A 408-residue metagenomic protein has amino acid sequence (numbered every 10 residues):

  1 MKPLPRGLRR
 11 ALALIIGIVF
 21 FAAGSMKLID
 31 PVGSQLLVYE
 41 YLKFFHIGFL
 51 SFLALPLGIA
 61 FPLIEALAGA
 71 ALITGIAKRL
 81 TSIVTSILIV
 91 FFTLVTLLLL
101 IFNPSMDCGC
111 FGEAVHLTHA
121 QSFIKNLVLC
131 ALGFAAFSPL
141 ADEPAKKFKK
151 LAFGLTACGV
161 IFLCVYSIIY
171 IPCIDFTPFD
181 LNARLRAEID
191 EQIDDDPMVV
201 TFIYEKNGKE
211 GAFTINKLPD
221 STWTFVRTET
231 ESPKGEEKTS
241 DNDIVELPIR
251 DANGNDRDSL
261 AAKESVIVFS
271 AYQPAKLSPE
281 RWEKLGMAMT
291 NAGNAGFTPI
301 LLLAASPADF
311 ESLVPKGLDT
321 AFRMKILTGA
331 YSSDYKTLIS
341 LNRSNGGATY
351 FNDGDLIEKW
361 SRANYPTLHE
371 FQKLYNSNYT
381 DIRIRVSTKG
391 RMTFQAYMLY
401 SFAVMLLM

Functional and structural regions predicted by a protein language model:
M1-I15, V19, P31-P139: Hydrophobic alpha-helical segments
L127-A157: Cytosolic-side transmembrane helix boundary signature
K146-F176: Internal/C-terminal transmembrane anchor helices
V165-D258: Membrane-interface segments at or immediately adjacent to transmembrane helices that form the boundary between
D180-L185, S361-M408: Thiol-/selenol-based redox modules, centered on thioredoxin-like and closely related oxidoreductase domains
V200-G208, G346-W360: A short, hydrophobic beta-strand/beta-hairpin element that forms part of a small beta-sheet core
P248, R257-L277: Short active-site neighborhood of thiol/selenol oxidoreductases, capturing the structured segment around
P299, G317-R343: Short, internal strand/loop/helix patches that form the active-site neighborhood or redox-interaction surface
